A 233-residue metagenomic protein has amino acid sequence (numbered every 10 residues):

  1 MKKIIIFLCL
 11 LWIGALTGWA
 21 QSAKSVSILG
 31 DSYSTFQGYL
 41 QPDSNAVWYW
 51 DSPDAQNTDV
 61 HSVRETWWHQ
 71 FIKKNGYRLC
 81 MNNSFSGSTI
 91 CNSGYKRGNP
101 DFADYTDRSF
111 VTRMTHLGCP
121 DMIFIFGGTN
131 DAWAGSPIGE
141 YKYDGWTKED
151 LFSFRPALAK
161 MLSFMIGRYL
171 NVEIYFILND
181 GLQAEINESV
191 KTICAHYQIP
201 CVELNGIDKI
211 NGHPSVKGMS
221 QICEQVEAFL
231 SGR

Functional and structural regions predicted by a protein language model:
I4-G14: Sec-dependent N-terminal signal peptides
A15-A23: Bacterial Sec-dependent signal peptides at the C-terminal "C-region" and cleavage site
Q21-S22, N99-R233: Alpha-helical cap/lid subdomain in secreted, periplasmic, or secretory-pathway luminal O-acyl-processing enzymes
S25, P42-G139, H213: Conserved SGNH/GDSL esterase-like catalytic core that processes O-acyl groups on lipids and polysaccharides
L29-G30, I177: Short hydrophobic segments within beta-strands
D31-S32, T129: Active-site metal-binding loops of divalent metal-dependent hydrolases
Y33-T35, G218: Short active-site segment of divalent metal-dependent hydrolases/proteases that encodes the spacing between
